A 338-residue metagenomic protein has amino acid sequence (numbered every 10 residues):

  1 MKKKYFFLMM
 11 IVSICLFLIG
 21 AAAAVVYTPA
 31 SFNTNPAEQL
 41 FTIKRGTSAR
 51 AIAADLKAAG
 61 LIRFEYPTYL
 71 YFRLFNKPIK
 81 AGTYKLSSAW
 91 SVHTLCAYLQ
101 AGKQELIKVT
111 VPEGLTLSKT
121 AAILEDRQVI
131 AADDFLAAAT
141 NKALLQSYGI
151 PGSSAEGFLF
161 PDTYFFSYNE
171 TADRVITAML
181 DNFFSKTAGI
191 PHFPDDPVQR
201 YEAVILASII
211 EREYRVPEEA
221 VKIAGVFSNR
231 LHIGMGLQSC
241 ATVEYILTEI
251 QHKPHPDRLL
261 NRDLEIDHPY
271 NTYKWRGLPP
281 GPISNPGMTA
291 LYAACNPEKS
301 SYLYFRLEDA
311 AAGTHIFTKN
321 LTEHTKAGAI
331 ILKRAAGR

Functional and structural regions predicted by a protein language model:
M1-T248, P282-T289, A293-S301, D309-R338: Conserved catalytic or metal-liganding residues and their short signature motifs at active sites of enzymes
P254-A294: C-terminal amphipathic alpha-helical segment
